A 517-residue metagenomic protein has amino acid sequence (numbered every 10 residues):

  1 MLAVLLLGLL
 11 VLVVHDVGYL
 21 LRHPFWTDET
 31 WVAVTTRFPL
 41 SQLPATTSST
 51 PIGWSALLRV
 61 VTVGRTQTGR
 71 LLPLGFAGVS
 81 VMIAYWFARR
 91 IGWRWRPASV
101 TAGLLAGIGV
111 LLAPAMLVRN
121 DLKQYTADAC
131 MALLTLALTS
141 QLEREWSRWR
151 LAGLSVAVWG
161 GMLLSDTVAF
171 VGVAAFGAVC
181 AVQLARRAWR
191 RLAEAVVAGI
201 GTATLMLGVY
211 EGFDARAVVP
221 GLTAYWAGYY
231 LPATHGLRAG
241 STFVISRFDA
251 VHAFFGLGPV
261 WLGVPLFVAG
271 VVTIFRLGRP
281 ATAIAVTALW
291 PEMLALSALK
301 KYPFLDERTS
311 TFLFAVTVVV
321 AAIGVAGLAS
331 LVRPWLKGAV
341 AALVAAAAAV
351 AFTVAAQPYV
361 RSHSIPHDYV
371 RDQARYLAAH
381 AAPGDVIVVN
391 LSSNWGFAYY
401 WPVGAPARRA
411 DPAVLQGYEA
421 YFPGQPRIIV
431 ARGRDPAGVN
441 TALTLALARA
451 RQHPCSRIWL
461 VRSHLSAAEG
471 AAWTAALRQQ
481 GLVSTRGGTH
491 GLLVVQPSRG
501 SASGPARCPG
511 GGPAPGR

Functional and structural regions predicted by a protein language model:
A3-W95, V100-L331, G338-R499, A506-P509: Membrane-proximal helix-loop-helix interfaces that form the catalytic/acceptor-binding platform of multi-pass membrane
G512-R517: Extracellular/mature segments of secreted proteins
